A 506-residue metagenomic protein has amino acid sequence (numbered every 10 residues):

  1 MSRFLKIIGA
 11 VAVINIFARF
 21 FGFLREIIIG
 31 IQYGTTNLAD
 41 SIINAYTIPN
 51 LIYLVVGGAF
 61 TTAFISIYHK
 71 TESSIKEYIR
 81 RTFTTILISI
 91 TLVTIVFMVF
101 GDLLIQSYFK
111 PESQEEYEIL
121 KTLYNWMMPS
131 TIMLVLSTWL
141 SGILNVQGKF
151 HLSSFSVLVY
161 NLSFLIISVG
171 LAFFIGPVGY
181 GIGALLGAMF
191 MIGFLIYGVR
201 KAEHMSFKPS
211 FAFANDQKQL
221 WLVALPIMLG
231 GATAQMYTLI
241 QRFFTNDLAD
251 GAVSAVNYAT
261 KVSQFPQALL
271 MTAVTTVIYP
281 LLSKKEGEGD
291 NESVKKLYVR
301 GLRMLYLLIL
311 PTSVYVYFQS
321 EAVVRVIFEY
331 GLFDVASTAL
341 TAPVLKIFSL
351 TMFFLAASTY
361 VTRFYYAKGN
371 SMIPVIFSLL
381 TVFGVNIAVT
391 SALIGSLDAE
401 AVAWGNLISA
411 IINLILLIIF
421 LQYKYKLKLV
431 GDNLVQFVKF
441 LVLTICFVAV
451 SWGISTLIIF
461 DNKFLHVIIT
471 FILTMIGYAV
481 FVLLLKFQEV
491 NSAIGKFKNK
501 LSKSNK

Functional and structural regions predicted by a protein language model:
M1-F4, I196-A234, E292, Y423-L441 (+1 more regions): Interhelical loop/hinge segments that connect adjacent transmembrane helices in multipass membrane
I7-I27, G187, M191, L195-G198 (+3 more regions): Transmembrane helical elements of multi-pass membrane transporters/channels
G57-S73, M271-N291, K295-Y298, L302 (+1 more regions): Helix-loop junctions and terminal segments of transmembrane helices in multi-pass membrane transport/translocation
V93-Q114, V314-D334, L457: Short membrane-interface helical motifs at transmembrane helix boundaries in multi-pass membrane transporters
S113-L140, F333-V361: Alpha-helical transmembrane segments of multi-pass membrane proteins
M133-F155, L350-L380, A392: Membrane-interface junctions at transmembrane-helix termini in multi-pass inner-membrane proteins
H151, N161-G193, M372, L380-I419 (+1 more regions): Membrane-interface helix-loop junctions in multi-pass transport and translocation proteins
W452-K506: Membrane-proximal transmembrane or re-entrant/amphipathic helices at the cytosolic face
